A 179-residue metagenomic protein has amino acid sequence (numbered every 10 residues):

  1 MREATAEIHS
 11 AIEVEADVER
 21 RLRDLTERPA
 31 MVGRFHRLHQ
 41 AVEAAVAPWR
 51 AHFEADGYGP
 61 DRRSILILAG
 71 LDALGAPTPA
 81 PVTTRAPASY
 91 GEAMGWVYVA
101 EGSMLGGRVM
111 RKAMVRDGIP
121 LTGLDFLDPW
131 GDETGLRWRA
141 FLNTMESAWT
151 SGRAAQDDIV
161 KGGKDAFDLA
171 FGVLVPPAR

Functional and structural regions predicted by a protein language model:
M1-R179: Metal- and O2-centered redox machinery and metal/ROS homeostasis
